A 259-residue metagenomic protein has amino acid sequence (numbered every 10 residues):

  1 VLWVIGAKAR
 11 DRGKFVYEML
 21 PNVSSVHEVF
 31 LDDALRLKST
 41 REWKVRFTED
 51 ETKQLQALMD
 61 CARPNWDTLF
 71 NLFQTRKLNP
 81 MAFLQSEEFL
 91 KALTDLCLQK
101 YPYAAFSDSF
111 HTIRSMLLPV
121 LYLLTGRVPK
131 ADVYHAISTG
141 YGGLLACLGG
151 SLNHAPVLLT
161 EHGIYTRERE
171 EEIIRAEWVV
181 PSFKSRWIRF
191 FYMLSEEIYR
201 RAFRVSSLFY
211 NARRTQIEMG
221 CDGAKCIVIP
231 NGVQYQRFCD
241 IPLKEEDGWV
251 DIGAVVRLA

Functional and structural regions predicted by a protein language model:
L2-L121: A conserved catalytic-core segment of Leloir-type glycosyltransferases
M59, T125-G143, L152-L158, H162: Short N-terminal targeting/anchoring amphipathic segment
L121-K130, S151, I164-Y165, S182-V205: Membrane-proximal helix-turn-helix segments that form the acceptor-binding/catalytic region of lipid-linked
V133, G150-E177, S206: Active-site proximal beta-strand in glycosyltransferases
G142-L145, R213: Short, well-ordered alpha-helical microsegments
N211, G232: Carbohydrate-associated surface elements
I229: Hydrophobic residues at beta-strand termini and immediately following loops that shape nucleotide-binding pockets
P242-A259: Conserved donor-binding/catalytic core segment of Leloir-type glycosyltransferases
